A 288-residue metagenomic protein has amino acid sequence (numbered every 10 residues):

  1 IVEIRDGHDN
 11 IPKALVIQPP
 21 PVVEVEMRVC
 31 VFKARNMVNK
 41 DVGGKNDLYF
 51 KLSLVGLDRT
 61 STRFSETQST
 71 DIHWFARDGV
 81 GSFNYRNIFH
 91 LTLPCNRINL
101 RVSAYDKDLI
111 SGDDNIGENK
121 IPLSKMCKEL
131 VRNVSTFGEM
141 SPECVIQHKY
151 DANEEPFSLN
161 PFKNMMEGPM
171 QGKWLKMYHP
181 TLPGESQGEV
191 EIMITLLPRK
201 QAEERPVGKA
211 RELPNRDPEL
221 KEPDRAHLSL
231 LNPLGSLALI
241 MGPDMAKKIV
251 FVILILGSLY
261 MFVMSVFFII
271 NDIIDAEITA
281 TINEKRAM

Functional and structural regions predicted by a protein language model:
I1-V2, I17, I121, G188-L197: Exposed low-complexity, polar/acidic, P/S/T/G-rich flexible segments that act as propeptides, protease-susceptible
V2-G56, I88-N96, A104-Y105, P180-P183 (+2 more regions): C2/C2-like lipid-binding beta-sandwich modules
P12-P21, K45-N46, A104, N119 (+2 more regions): Short intrinsically disordered coil segments
P20-V22, S53-D58, K128-R132, V145-K149 (+2 more regions): Eukaryote-specific, cytoplasm-facing alpha-helical/coiled-coil scaffolding segments in long proteins
E24-R28, T67, S82-R86, E189-E191: Intrinsic-disorder/low-complexity, polar/charged segments enriched in Ser/Thr/Lys/Arg/Asp/Glu/Gln
N36-Q171, H179-G184, D244, V252-Y260 (+1 more regions): Peripheral membrane lipid-binding modules
K149-M241, A280: Extended, low-complexity, polar regulatory segments
F268-M288: Membrane-proximal, acidic/low-complexity disordered segments on the non-cytosolic side of organellar membranes
